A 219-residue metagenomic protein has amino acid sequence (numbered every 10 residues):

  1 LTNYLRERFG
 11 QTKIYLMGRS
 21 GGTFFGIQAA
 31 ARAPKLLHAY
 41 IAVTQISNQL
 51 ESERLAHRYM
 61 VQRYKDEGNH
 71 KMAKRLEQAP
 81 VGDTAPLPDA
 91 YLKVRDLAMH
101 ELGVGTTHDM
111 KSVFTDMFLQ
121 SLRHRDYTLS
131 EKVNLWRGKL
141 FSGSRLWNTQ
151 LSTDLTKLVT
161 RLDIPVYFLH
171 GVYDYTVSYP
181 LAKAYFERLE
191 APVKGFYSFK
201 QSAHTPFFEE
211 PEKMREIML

Functional and structural regions predicted by a protein language model:
L1-K13: Conserved acidic catalytic loop of the alpha/beta-hydrolase fold
I14, G18-S20, G171: Conserved alpha/beta-hydrolase "nucleophile elbow" surrounding the catalytic nucleophile
F24-D83: A catalytic-pocket lid/entrance helix-loop region that shapes and gates access to the active site across common
E67-K157, I164: Alpha/beta-hydrolase
L162, F168-H170, D174: Short beta-strand/loop motif that positions the catalytic acidic residue of the alpha/beta-hydrolase fold
Y175-L181: Conserved alpha/beta-hydrolase "acid-adjacent" motif
E187-T205: Catalytic histidine neighborhood in serine/cysteine hydrolases with alpha/beta-hydrolase-type architecture
S202-P211, R215: Catalytic histidine-centered segment of alpha/beta-hydrolase-like enzymes
